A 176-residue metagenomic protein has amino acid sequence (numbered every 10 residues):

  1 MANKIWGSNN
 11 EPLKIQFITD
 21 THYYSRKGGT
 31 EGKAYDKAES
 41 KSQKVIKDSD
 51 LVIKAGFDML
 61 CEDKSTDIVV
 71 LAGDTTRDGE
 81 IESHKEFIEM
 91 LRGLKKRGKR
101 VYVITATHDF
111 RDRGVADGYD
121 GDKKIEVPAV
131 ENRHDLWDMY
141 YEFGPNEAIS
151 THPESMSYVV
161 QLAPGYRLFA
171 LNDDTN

Functional and structural regions predicted by a protein language model:
M1-I81: N-terminal active-site segment of His-dependent metallophosphoesterases
W6, I81, E86-N176: Extended active-site neighborhood of metal-dependent phosphoesterases/phosphodiesterases
